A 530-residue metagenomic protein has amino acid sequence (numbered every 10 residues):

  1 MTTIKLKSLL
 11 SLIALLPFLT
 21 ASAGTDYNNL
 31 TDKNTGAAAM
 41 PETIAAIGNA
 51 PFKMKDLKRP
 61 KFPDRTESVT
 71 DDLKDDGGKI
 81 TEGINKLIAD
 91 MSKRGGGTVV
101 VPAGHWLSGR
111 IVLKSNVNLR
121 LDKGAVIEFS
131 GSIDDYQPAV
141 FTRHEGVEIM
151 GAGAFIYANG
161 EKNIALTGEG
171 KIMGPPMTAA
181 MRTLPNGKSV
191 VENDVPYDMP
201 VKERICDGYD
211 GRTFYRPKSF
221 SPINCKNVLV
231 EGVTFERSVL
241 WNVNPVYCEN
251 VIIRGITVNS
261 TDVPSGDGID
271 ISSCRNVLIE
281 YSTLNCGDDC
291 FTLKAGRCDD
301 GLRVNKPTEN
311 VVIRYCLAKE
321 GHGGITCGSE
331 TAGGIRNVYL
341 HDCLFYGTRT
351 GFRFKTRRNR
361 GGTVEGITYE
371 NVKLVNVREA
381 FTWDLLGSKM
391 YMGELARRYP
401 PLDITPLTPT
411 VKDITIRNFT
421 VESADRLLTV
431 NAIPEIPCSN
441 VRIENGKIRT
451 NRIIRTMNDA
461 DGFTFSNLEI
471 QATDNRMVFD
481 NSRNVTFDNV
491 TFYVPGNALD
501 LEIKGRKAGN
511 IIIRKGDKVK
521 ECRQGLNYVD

Functional and structural regions predicted by a protein language model:
T2-V100, H105-S108, V112-N118, D122-N224 (+6 more regions): Extracellular "leader-to-stem" segments immediately downstream of a signal peptide or signal-anchor in secreted/lumenal
S22, E42, V377, M390-M392 (+6 more regions): Acidic, glycine- and Ser/Thr-rich low-complexity intrinsically disordered tracts in extracellular/secreted proteins
G96, G109-R110, S130-S132, A152 (+14 more regions): Short glycine/acidic-rich loop motifs that flank beta-strands on beta-rich extracellular proteins
H105, Y247, T257, A295-R297 (+4 more regions): Active-site-proximal loop/turn and secondary-structure-junction residues that shape catalytic pockets, frequently
K123-G124, K162-K171, K226-E236, E249-S260 (+11 more regions): Right-handed parallel beta-helix
S221-I223, E231-G232, E236-N244: Internal active-site segments that recognize and position negatively charged phosphoryl groups and nucleotide moieties
G323, H341, G347-T405: A beta-strand-loop signature enriched in Asp, Gly, Thr, and Trp that corresponds to the sialidase/neuraminidase Asp-box
E394, P401-T420: Generic long, charged, amphipathic alpha-helical segments
